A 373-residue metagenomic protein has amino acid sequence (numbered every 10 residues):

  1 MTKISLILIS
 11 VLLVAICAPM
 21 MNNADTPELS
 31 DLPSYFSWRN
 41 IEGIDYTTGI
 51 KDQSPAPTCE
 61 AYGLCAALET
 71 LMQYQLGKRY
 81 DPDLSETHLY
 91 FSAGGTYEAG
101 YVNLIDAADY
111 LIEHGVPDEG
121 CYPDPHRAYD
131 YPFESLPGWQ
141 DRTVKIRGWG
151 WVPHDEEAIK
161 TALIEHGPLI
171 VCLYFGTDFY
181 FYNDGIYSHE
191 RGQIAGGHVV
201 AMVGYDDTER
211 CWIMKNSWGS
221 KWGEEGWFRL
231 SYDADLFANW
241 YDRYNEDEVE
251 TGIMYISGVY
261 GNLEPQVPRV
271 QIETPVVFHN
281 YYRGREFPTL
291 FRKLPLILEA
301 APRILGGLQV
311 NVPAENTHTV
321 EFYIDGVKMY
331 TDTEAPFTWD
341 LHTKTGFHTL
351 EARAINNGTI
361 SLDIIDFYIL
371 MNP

Functional and structural regions predicted by a protein language model:
M1-A24, P373: Secretory targeting signatures
M1-I4, I213-S217, G226-R229, A335 (+1 more regions): Composition- and surface-driven signal marking solvent-exposed, interaction-prone regions in large proteins
K3, I7-V11, G100, D155 (+3 more regions): Generic alpha-helix initiation/capping and coil-helix boundary signal
S5, L13, A18, T161 (+3 more regions): Compositionally biased non-globular segments, especially hydrophobic aliphatic-rich helices of signal peptides
V11-V14, M20, D247, I253 (+1 more regions): Generic signature of intrinsically disordered, low-complexity, basic-rich segments and short cationic peptides
M21-Q271: Catalytic-core signature of thiol
R269-P373: Long, low-complexity serine/threonine/glycine- and acidic-rich segments characteristic of extracellular
